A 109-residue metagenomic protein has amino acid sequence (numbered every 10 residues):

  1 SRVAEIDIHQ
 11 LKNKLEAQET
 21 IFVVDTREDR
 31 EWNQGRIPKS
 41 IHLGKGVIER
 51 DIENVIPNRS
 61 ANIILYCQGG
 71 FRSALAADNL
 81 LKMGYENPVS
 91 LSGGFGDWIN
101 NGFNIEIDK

Functional and structural regions predicted by a protein language model:
S1-F22, D29-N62, Q68-K109: Rhodanese-like catalytic fold shared by cysteine-dependent sulfurtransferases and DSP/PTP-type phosphatases
